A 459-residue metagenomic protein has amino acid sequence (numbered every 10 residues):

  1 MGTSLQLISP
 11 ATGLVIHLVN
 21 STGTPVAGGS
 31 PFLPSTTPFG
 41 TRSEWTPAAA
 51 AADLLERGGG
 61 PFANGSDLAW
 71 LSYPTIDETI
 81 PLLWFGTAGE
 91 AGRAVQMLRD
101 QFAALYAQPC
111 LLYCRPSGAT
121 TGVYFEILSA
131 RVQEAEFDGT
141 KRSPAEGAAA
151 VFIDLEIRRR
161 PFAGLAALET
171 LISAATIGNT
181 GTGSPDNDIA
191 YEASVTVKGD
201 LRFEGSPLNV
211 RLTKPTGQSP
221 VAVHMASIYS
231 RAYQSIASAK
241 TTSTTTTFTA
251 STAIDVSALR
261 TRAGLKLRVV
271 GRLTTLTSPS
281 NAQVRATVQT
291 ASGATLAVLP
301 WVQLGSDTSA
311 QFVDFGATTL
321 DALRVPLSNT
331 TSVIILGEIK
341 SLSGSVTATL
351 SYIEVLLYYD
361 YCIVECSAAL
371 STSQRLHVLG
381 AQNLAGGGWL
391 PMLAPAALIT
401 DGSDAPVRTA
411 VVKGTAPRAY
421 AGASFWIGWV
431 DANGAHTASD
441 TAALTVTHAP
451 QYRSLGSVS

Functional and structural regions predicted by a protein language model:
M1-Y229, N281, V325-S328, Y358-S459: Extracellular/virion structural assembly segments
S21-S35, G40-T41, Q218, M225-C362 (+5 more regions): Polar, enzyme-active/binding microenvironments
